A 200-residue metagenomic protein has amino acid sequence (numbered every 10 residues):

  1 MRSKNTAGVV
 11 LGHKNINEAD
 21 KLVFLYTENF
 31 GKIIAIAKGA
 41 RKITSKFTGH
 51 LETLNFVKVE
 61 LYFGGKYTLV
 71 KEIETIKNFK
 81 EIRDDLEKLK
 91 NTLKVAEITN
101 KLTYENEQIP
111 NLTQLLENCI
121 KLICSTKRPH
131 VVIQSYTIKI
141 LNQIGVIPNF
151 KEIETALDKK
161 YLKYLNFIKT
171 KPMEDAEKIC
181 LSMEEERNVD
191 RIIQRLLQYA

Functional and structural regions predicted by a protein language model:
M1-K21, Y26-A200: Non-catalytic alpha-helical scaffolds and adjoining flexible linkers that form interface surfaces for assembly
